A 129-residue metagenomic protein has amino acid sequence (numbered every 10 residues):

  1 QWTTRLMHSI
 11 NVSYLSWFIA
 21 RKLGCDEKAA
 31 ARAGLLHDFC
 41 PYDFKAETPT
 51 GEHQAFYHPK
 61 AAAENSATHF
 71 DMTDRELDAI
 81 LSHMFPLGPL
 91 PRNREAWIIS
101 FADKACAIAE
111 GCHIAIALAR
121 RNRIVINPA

Functional and structural regions predicted by a protein language model:
Q1-A129: Metal-dependent phosphohydrolase cores
